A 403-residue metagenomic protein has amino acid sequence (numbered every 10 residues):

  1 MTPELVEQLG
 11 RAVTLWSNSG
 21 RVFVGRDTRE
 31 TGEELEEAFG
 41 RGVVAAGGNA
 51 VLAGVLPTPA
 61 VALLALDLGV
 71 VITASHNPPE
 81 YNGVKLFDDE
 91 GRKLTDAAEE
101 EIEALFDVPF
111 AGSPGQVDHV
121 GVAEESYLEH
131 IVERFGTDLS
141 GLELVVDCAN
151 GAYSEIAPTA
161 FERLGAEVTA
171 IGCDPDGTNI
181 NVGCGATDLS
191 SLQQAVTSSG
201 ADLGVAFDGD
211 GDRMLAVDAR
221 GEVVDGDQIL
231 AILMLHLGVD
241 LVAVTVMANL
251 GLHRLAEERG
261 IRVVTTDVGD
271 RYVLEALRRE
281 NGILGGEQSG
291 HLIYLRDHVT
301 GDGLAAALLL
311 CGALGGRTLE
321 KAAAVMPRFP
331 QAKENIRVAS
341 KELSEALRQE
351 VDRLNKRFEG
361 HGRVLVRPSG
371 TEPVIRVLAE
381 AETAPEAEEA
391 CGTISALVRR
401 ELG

Functional and structural regions predicted by a protein language model:
E4-L5, N82-S199: Gly/Ser/Thr-enriched, mixed-charge loops and adjacent short helices that form phosphate/oxyanion-binding elements
Q8-R11, L15, V22-Y81, T159-V217 (+1 more regions): N-terminal small/polar loop signature for handling phosphorylated ligands or for N-terminal nucleophile
L9-V22, R134-S140, P368-S369: Glycine-rich phosphate/diphosphate-binding loops that line cofactor/substrate pockets in enzymes
G20-D27, V51, E143-V145, L241-V246 (+2 more regions): Short glycine-rich phosphate-binding loop at a beta-alpha junction
P79-N82, L86-A97, A104, V108 (+2 more regions): Replace "Mg2+/Mn2+-dependent" with "divalent metal-dependent
N150, G209, P368-E372: A generic beta-sheet turn/junction motif
L203, V239-G403: Phosphate-binding and adjacent anionic-ligand microenvironments
